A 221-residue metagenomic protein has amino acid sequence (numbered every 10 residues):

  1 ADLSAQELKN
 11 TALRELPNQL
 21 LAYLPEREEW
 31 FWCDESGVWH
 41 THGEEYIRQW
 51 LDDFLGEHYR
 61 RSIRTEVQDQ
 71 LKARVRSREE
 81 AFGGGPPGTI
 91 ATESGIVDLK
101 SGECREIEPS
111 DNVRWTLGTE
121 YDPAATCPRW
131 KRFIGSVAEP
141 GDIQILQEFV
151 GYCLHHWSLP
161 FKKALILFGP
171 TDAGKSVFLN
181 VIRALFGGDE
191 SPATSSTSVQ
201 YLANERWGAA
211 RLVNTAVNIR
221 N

Functional and structural regions predicted by a protein language model:
A1-T11, R60-I96: Extended, Lys/Arg-enriched charged tracts that mediate electrostatic binding to polyanionic substrates
D2-L21, P123: Intein-associated homing endonuclease modules of the LAGLIDADG/DOD-type, together with closely related HINT-family
T11-L16, W50-F54, Q70, R74 (+1 more regions): Residues that form generic nucleotide/phosphate-binding pockets
N18-E45, D52, T89-I90, I96-A216: P-loop NTPase catalytic core of nucleic-acid-dependent motor ATPases
G37-D69: Conserved ASCE P-loop ATPase motor domains encompassing nucleic-acid-directed helicases/translocases
